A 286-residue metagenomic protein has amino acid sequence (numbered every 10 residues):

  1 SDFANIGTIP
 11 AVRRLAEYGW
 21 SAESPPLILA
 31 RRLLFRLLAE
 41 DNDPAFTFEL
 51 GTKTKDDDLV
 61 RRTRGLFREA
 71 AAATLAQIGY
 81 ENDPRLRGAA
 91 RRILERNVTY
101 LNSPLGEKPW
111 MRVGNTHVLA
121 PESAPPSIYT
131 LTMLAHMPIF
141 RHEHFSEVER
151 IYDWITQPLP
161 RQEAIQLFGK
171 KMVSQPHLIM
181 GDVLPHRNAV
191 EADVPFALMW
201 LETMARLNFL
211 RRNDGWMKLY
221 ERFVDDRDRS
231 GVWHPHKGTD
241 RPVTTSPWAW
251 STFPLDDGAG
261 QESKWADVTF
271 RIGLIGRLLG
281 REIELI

Functional and structural regions predicted by a protein language model:
S1-I286: Preference for long, amphipathic alpha-helical scaffolds in soluble/luminal domains and all-alpha bundles
